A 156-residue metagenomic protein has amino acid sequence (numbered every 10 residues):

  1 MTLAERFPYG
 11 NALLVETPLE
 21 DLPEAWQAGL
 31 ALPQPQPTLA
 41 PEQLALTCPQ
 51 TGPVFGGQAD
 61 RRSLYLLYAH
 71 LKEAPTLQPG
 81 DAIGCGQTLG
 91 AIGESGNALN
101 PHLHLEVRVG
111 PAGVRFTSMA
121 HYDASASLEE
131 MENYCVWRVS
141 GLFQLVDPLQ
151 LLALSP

Functional and structural regions predicted by a protein language model:
M1-L3, H70, I83: Generic structural motif
L3-E16, E20-P23, A28: Extracellular-facing segments of soluble proteins and assemblies that are Gly/Ser/Thr-biased and enriched in aromatics
A4-E5, L19, K72-P75, P111: A generic structural motif
R6, F55-A59, E94-A98: Short consensus segments that form the blades of beta-propeller domains, in both extracellular/periplasmic
P8-G10, R61-S63, A98-H102, F143: Extracytoplasmic
A12-V15, I83-A98: Short hydrophobic beta/alpha edge segments that flank linear recognition/processing sites
E20-L64, Q78-Q87, E106-P156: Acidic, glycine-rich catalytic/binding loops that coordinate metals and/or anionic ligands
L67-K72, N100-V107: Histidine-centered catalytic micro-motifs
